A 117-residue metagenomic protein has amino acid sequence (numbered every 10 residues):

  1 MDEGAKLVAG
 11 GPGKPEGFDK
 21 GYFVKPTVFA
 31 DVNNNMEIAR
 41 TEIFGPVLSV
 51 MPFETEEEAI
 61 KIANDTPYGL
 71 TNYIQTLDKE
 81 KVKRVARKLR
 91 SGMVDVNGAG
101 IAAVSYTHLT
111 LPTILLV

Functional and structural regions predicted by a protein language model:
E3-Y22, N97-I101: Conserved PLP cofactor-binding pocket of PLP-dependent enzymes
G13-E16, V47, T113: Generic low-complexity segments that are intrinsically disordered, proline-rich and/or Lys/Arg-biased
K20-L109: Conserved C-terminal structural/oligomerization subdomain of aldehyde/semialdehyde dehydrogenase
H108-V117: Single conserved hydrophobic/aromatic residue that forms the stacking wall/gate of nucleotide- or nucleobase-binding
